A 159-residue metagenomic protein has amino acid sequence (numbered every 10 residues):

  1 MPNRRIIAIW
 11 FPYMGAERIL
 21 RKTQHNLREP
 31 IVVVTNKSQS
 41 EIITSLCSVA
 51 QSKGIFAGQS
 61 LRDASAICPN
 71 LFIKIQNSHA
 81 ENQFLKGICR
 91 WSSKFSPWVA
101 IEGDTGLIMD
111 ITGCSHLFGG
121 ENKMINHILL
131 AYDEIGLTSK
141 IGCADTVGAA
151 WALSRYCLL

Functional and structural regions predicted by a protein language model:
M1-I108, G113-S115, G120-L130, S139-C143 (+1 more regions): Residues that scaffold, gate, or flank divalent-cation-dependent active/transport sites
W151-L159: Short, low-order "capping/linker" segments at domain edges
